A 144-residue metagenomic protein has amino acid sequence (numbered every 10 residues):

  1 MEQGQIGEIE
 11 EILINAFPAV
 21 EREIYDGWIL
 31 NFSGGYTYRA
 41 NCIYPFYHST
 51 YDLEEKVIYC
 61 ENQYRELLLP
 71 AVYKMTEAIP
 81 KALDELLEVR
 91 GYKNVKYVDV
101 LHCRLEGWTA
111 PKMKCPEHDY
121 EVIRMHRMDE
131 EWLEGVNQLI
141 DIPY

Functional and structural regions predicted by a protein language model:
M1-E11, R39, Y44-P45, V98 (+1 more regions): Short amphipathic alpha-helix that is part of the acyltransferase structural core
M1-E66, I79-P80, D84, I142-Y144: N-terminal charged segments
A16-P18, E23-I29, G91, V98-V100 (+2 more regions): Bulky hydrophobic/aromatic packing residues
S49-E130: Acyl-donor-binding surface of acyltransferase catalytic domains
